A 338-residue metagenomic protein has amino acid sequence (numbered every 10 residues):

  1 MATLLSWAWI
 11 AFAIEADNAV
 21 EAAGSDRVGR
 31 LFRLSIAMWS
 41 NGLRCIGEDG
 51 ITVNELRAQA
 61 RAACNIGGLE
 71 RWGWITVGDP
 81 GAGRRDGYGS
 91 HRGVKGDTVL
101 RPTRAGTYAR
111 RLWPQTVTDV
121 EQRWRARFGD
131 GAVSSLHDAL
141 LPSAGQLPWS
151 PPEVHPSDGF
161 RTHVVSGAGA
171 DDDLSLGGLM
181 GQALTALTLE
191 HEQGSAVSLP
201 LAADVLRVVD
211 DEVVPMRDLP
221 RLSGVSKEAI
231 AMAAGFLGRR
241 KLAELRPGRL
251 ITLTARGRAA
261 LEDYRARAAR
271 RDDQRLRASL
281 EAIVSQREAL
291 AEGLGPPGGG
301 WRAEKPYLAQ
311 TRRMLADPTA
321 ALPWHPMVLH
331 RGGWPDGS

Functional and structural regions predicted by a protein language model:
M1-G24, P152-E192: Long, low-complexity, charged/polar intrinsically disordered regions in eukaryotic proteins
M1-T3, L34-I36, I46-E48, R61-A62 (+7 more regions): Short, low-complexity cationic-aromatic patches
T3-W7, A37, N41, C64 (+4 more regions): Amphipathic alpha-helical interaction segments
S6-W9, L43, T103, H137-L140 (+6 more regions): Generic structural concept
I14-V94, G145-P148, T188-I230, A234-K241 (+5 more regions): N-terminal helix-turn-helix DNA-binding core of bacterial DNA-binding proteins
G67-D138, A231-G298: Charged, amphipathic alpha-helical coiled-coil/dimerization segments
G131-G178, Q182, A282-S338: C-terminal regulatory/oligomerization modules of transcriptional regulators
